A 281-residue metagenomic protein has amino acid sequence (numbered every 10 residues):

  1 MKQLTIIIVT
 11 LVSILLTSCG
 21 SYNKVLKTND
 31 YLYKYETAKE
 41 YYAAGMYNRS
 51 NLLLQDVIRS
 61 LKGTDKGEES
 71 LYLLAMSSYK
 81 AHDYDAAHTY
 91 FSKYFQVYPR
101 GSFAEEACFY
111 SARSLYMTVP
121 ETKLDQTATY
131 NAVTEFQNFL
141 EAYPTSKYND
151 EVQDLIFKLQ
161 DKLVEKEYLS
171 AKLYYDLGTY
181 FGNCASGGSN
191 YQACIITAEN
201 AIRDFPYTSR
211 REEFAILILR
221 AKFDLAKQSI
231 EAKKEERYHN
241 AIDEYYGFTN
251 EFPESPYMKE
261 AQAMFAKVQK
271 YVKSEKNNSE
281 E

Functional and structural regions predicted by a protein language model:
K2-T10: Sec-dependent signal peptide recognition, specifically the positively charged N-region followed immediately by
I6, L15-E281: Acidic, polar-rich low-complexity tracts and alpha-helical solenoid repeat scaffolds
